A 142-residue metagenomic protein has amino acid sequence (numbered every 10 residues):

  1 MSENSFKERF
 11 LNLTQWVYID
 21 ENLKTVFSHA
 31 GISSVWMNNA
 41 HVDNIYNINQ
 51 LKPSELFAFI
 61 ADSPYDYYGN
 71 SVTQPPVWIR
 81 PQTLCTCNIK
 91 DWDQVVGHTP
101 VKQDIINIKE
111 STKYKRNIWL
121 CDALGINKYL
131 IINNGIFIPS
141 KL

Functional and structural regions predicted by a protein language model:
M1-K90: Active-site-proximal loop/helix segment associated with metal-binding centers of metalloenzymes
L23-K24, D91-D93, R116-W119: A generic secondary-structure signal marking the coil-to-beta-strand transition
F27-S28, Q94-T99, L120-A123: Active-site neighborhood of phospho(di)ester-bond hydrolases with catalytic His/Asp-centered motifs
S33-V35, L84-T86, V95-N107, I126-L130: Active-site environment of divalent metal-dependent phosphoester hydrolases
I105-L142: Binuclear metal-dependent phosphoesterase catalytic core
